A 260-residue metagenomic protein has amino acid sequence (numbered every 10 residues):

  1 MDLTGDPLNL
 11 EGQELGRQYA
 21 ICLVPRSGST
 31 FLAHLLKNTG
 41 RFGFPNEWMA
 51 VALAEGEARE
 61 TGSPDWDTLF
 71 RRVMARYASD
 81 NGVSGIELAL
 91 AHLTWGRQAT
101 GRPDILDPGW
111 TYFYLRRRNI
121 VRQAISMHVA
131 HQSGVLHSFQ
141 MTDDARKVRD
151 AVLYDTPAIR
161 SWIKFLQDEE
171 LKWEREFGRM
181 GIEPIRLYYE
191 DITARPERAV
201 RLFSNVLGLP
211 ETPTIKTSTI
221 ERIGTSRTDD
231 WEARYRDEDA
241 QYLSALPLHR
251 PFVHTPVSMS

Functional and structural regions predicted by a protein language model:
M1-D80, R222-R227: PAPS-dependent sulfotransferase catalytic core
E14, P25, W162-L166, I192 (+1 more regions): Aromatic-acidic/polar surface patches that form glycan- and anion
Y19, G43, S84-I86, T111-L115 (+1 more regions): Hydrophobic/aromatic beta-strand patches that form the interior of the parallel beta-sheet core in alpha/beta enzyme
V24, L88, R117, Y188-D191: Short, well-ordered beta-to-alpha junction loops that form the rim of enzyme active sites and present histidine/acidic
G28-F42, I185-E211: PAPS/PAP-binding and catalytic site of the sulfotransferase fold
A58-P64, H92-G96, D191-R195: Acidic-and-aromatic substrate-binding clefts and catalytic sites of carbohydrate-active enzymes
D67, A145-D155, I159, E211-S260: PAPS-dependent sulfotransferase catalytic core
L90-E174, G178-E183, E197-T212: PAPS-dependent sulfotransferase catalytic domain
